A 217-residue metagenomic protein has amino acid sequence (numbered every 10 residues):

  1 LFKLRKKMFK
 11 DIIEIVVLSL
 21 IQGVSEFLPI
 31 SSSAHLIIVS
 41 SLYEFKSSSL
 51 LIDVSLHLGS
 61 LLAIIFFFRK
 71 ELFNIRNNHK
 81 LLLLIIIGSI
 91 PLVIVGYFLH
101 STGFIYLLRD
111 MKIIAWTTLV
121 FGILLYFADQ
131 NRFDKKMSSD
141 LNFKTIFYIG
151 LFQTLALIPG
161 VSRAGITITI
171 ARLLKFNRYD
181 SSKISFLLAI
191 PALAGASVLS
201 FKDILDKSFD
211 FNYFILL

Functional and structural regions predicted by a protein language model:
F2-L217: Multi-pass membrane proteins that catalyze or facilitate reactions on polyprenyl-/lipid-phosphate substrates and their
